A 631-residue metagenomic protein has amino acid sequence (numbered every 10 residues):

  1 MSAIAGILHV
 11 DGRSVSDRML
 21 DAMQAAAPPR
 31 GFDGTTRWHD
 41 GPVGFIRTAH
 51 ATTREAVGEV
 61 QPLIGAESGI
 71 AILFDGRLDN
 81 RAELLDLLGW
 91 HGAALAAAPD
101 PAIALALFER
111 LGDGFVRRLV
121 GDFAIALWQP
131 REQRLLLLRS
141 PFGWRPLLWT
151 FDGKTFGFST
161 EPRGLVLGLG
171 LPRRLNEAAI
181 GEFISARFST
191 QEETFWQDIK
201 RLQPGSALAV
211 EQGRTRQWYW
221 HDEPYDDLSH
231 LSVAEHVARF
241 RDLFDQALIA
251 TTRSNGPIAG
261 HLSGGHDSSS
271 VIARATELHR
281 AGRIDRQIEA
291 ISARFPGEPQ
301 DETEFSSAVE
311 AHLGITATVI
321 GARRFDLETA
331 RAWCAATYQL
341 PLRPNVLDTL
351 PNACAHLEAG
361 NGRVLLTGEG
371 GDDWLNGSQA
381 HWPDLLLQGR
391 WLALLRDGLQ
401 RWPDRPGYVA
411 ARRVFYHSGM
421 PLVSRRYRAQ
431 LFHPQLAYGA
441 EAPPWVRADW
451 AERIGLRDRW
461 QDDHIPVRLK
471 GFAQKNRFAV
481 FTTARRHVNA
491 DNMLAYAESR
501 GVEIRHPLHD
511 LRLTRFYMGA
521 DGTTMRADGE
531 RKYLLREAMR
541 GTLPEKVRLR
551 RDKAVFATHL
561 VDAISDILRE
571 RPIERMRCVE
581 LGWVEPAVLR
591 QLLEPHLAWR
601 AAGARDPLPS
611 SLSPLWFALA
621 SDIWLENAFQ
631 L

Functional and structural regions predicted by a protein language model:
M1, I7-R18, W90, P130-K154 (+7 more regions): ATP-dependent adenylate-handling active sites, centered on carboxylate activation for C-N bond formation
M1-L73, R77, A106-P224, D245-I249 (+4 more regions): N-terminal glutamine amidotransferase
S16, G34, A93-D100, R173-E177 (+2 more regions): Short, surface-exposed acidic
L20, F74-R131, F158, H261 (+2 more regions): Short histidine
I46-V57, P141, S254, F481-A495 (+2 more regions): Short Ser/Thr-interspersed hydrophobic loop/turn segments at strand-loop and sheet-helix junctions that line or gate
H91-P99, G114, G170-E177, E235 (+3 more regions): Structural motif
L105-E109, G181-S189, V480-D491, S613-F629: Short, hydrophobic/amphipathic alpha-helical patches that form generic packing surfaces within helical domains
Q379, L543-D606: PAPS-dependent sulfotransferase catalytic core
